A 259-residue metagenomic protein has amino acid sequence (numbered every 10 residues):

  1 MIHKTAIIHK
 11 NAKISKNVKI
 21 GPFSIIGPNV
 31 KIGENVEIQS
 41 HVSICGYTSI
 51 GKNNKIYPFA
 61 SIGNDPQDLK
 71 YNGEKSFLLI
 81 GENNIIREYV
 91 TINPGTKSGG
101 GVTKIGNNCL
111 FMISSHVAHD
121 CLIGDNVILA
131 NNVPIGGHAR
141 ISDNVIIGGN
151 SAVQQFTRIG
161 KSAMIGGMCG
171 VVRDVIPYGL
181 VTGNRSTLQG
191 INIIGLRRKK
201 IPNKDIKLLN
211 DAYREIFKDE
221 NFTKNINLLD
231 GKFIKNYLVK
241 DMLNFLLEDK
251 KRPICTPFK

Functional and structural regions predicted by a protein language model:
M1-T187: Structural signal for interior beta-strand "rungs" in well-ordered beta-sheet cores of soluble enzyme domains
M1-T5, K10-N11, K16-N17, N53 (+6 more regions): Terminal amphipathic alpha-helical/low-complexity segments used for targeting or macromolecular assembly
